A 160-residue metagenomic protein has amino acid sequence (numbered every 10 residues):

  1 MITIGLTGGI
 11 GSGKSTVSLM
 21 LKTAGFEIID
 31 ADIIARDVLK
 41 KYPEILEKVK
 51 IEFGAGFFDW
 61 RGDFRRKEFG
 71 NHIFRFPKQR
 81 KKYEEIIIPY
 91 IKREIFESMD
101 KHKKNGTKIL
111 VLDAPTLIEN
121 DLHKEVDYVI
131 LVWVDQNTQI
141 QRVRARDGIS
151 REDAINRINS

Functional and structural regions predicted by a protein language model:
M1-I33: Walker A (P-loop) phosphate-binding motif
G13, D32, Y83, V111 (+1 more regions): Residue-level signal for inorganic ion chemistry
A24, F53, E125-V126: Short, structured coil segments at secondary-structure junctions
I33-R36, V134-N137, N159: Short, acidic/turn-prone active-site loops that include or flank metal/cofactor- and phosphate-binding residues
I33-T107: ATP-dependent small-molecule kinase phosphotransfer cores that center on conserved nucleotide phosphate-binding segments
L46-K50, Q136-Q141, R151, I155: An amphipathic alpha-helix signature
E94-I95, K124-E125, A145-S160: Small-molecule kinase domains that catalyze NTP-dependent phosphoryl transfer to phosphate-bearing small molecules
F96-K104, K108-A145: ATP-dependent NMP and nucleoside kinases share a basic, alpha-helical "lid"
